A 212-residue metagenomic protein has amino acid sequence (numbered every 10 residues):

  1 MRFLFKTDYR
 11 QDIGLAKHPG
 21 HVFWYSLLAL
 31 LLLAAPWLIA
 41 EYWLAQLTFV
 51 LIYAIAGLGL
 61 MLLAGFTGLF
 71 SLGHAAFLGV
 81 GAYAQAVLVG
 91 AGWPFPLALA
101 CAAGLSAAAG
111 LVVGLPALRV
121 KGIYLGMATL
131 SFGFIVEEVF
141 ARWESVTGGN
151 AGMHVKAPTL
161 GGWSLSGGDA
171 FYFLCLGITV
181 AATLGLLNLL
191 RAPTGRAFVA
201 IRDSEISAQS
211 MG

Functional and structural regions predicted by a protein language model:
M1-M211: Transmembrane alpha-helices and adjacent helix-loop boundaries
